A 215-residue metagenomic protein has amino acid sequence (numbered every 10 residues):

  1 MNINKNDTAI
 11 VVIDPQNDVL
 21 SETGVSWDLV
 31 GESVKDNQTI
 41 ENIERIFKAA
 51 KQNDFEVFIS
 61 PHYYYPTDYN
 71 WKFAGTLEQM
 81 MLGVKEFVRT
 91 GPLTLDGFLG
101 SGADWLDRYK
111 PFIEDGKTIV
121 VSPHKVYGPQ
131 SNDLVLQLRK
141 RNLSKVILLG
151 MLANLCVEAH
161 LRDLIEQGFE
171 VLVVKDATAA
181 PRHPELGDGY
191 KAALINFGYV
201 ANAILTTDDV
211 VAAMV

Functional and structural regions predicted by a protein language model:
M1-A9, D18-V19, R45, K51-N53 (+1 more regions): Active-site-adjacent betaalpha module
N6-T8, G24-A50, D54-P61: A short alpha/beta connector and helix-capping loop motif
I13-P15: N-terminal nucleotide-binding beta1-loop-alpha1 segment
S60-Y63, M151: Short, well-ordered beta-to-alpha junction loops that form the rim of enzyme active sites and present histidine/acidic
Y63-Y69: Conserved alpha-helical segments that form or flank metal/cofactor-binding pockets of metalloenzymes
